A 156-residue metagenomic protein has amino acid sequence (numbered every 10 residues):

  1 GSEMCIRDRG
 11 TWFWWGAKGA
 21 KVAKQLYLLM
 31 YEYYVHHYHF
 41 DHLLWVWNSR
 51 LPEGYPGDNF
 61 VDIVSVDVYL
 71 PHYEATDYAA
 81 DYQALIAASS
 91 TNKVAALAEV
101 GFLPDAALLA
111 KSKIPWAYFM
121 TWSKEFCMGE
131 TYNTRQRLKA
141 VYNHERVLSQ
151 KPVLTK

Functional and structural regions predicted by a protein language model:
G1-C5: Short, small-residue-biased leader/transition segments that mark boundaries at the very start of proteins
R7-K21, V66-L70: Surface-exposed cleft-lining segments at the edges of enzyme active sites
A20-H42, L70-P71: Acidic, His- and aromatic-enriched active-site or binding-groove loops in soluble protein domains that engage sugars
Y38-L44, N59-D62, S90-A95, I114-Y118: Loop/turn elements at helix/coil->beta-strand transitions in domains of secreted/extracellular proteins
W47-Y55, T76-L85, G101-A110: Alpha-helical scaffolding within the catalytic cores of extracellular/periplasmic polymer-degrading hydrolases
L51-E74, T121-W122: Aromatic- and acid-rich polysaccharide-binding/catalytic face of secreted or lumenal carbohydrate-active enzymes
V66-K93: Substrate-binding surface in catalytic domains of secreted glycosidases
K93-K156: Substrate-binding cleft of secreted/luminal carbohydrate-active enzymes
